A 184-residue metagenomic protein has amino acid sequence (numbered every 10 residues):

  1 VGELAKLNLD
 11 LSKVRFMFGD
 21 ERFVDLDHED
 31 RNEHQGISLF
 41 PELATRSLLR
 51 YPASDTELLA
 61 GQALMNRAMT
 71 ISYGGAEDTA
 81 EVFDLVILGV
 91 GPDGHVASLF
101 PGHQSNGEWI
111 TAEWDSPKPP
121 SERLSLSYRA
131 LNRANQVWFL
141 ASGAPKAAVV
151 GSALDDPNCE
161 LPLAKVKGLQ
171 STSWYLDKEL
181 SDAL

Functional and structural regions predicted by a protein language model:
V1, G19, L26, V82 (+3 more regions): Active-site histidine-anchored catalytic micro-motif
V1, L88-P92, S142: Glycine-rich beta-strand-to-loop/alpha-helix junction loops that act as flexible
G2-L11, H34-S38, P101-W109: A glycine- and small-aliphatic-rich helix-loop capping segment at beta-alpha/alpha-beta transitions that lines
L7-R15, E42-A44, S105, R129-A134 (+1 more regions): Short, conserved loop/helix-junction motifs that constitute active-site signature segments in enzyme catalytic cores
D10-I87: Ligand-binding beta-strand-loop-alpha-helix segment within the catalytic cores of soluble metabolic enzymes
A60, A97-G102, V149-A153: A short secondary-structure junction signal
L85-R129: Class I SAM-dependent methyltransferase SAM-binding "motif I" and its flanking Rossmann-like core
R133-L184: ATP/nucleoside-binding phosphotransfer catalytic cores, i.e., glycine-rich phosphate-binding loops
